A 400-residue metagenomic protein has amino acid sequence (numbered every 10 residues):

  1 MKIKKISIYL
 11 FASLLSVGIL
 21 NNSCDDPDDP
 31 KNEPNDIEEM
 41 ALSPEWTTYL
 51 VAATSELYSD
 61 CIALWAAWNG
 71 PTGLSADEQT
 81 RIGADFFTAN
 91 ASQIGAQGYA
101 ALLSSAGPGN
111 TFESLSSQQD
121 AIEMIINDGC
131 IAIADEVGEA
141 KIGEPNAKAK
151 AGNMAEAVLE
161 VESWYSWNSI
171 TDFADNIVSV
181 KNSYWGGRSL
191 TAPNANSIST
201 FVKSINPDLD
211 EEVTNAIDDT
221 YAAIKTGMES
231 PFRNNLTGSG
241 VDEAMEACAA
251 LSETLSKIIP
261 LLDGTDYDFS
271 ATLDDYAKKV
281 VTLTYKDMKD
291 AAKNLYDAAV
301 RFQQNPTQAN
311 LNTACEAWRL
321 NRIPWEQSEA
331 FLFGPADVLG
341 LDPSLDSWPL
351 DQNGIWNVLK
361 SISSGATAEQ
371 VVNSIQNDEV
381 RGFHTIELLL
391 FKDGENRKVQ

Functional and structural regions predicted by a protein language model:
K2-L10: Bacterial N-terminal signal peptides that target proteins for export
L10-G18: Bacterial N-terminal signal peptides
I19-S23: C-terminal motif of bacterial Sec signal peptides marking the signal peptidase cleavage site
P27-Q400: Mature extracytoplasmic or organellar-lumen-exposed domains after removal of signal/transit peptides
